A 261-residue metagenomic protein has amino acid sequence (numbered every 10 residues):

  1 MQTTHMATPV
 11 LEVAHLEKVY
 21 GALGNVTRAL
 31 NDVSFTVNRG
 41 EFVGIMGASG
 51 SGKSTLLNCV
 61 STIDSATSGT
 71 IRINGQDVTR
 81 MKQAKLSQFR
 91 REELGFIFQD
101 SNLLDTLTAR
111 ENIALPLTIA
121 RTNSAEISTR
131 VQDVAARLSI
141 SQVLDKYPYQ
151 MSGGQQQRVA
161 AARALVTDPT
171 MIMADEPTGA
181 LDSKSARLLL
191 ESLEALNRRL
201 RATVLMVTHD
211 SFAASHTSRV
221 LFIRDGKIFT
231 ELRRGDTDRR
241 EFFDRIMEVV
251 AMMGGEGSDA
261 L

Functional and structural regions predicted by a protein language model:
M1-H5: Pre-NBD coupling/linker segments of ABC/ABC-like ATPases
A7, V26-N31, E241-V250: Glycine-rich, flexible loop segments associated with nucleotide phosphate handling
P9-I223, I228: ABC family nucleotide-binding domain
K227-M252: Conserved beta-strand-loop-alpha-helix hinge in the C-terminal portion of ABC ATPase nucleotide-binding domains
